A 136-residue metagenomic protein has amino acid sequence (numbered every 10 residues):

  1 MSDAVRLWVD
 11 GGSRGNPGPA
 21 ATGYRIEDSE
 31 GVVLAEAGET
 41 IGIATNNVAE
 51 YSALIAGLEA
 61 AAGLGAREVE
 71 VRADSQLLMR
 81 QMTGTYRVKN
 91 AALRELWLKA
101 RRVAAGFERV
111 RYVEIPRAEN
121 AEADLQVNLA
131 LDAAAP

Functional and structural regions predicted by a protein language model:
M1-V48, S52, E59-R67: RNase H-like nuclease fold core
G12-N16, I55-A135: RNase H catalytic domain
